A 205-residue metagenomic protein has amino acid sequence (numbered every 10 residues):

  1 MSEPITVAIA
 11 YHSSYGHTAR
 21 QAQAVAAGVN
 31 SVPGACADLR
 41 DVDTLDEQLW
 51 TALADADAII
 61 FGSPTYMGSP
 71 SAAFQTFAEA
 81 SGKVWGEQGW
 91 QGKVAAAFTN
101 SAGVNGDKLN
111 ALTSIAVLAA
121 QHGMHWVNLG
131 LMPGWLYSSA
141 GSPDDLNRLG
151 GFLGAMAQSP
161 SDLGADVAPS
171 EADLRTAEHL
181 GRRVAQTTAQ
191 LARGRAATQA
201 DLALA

Functional and structural regions predicted by a protein language model:
P4-V32: N-terminal beta1-alpha1 ligand-phosphate binding loop
I5, L45-S139: Helix-loop-strand module that forms the ligand-binding subsite of alpha/beta enzymes
I9, L39, A97-T99: Structural beta-sheet core signal
Q21-V29, I115, L180, V184: Hydrophobic residues within alpha-helices that form the first helical element adjacent to the glycine-rich loop
V32-A37, M124: A generic structural motif
A35-D46: A short beta-strand-loop structural module common to alpha/beta enzyme folds
Q48, G130-A205: Glycine-rich phosphate/pyrophosphate-binding loop and the adjoining helix
